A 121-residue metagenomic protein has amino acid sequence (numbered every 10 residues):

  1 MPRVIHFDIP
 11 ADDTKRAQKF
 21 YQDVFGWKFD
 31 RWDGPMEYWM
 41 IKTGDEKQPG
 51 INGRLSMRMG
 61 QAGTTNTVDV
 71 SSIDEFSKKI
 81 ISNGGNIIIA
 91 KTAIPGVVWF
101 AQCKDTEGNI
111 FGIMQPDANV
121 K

Functional and structural regions predicted by a protein language model:
M1-Q18, T64-N66, Q115-K121: N-terminal beta-strand motif that seeds the catalytic metal site of vicinal oxygen chelate
M1-R3, R58-G63, I94-P95: Short glycine-enriched loop/turn motifs at secondary-structure junctions
I5, E37-W39, T64, V97-A101: Short beta-strand micro-motifs in enzyme catalytic cores
I9, D30, S77-K121: Vicinal oxygen chelate
Y21: Catalytic core of tubulin tyrosine ligase-like
W27-A62, I110-Q115: Conserved short beta-strand elements that form part of the metal-binding/catalytic scaffold of enzyme active sites
M59-I88: Mid-chain, well-packed structural core segment of small domains
